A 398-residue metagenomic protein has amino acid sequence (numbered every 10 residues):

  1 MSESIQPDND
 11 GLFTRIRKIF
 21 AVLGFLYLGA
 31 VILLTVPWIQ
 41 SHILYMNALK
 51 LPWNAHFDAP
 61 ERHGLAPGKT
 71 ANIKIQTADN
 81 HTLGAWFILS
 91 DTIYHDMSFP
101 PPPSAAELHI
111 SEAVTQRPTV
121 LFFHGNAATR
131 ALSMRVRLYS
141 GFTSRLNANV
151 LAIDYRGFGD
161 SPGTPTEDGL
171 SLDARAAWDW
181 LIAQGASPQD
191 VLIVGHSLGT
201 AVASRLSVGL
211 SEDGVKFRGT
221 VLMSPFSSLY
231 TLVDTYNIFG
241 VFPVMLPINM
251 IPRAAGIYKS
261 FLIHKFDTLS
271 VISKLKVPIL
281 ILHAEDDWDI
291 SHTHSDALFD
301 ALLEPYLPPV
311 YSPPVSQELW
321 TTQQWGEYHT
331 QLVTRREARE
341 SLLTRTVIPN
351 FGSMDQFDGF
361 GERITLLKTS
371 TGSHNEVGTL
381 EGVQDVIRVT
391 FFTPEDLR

Functional and structural regions predicted by a protein language model:
S2-P67: N-terminal membrane-anchoring alpha-helices
A78-W178: Membrane-embedded segments
P165-D168, D179-V194: Gly/Ser-rich "nucleophile elbow"/oxyanion-hole loop immediately N-terminal to the catalytic nucleophile in hydrolases
I193-G195, V221-M223, L282: Short beta-strand immediately N-terminal to the catalytic nucleophile in serine-hydrolase-like folds
G195-G199, A203: Gly/Ala-rich beta-loop-alpha elbow adjacent to hydrolase catalytic centers
R205-V271, W288: Hydrolase active-site cap/lid region
K274-K276, I281-H283, D287: Short beta-strand/loop motif that positions the catalytic acidic residue of the alpha/beta-hydrolase fold
D289-H292, D296, L307-R398: C-terminal catalytic histidine-bearing segment of alpha/beta-hydrolase fold enzymes
